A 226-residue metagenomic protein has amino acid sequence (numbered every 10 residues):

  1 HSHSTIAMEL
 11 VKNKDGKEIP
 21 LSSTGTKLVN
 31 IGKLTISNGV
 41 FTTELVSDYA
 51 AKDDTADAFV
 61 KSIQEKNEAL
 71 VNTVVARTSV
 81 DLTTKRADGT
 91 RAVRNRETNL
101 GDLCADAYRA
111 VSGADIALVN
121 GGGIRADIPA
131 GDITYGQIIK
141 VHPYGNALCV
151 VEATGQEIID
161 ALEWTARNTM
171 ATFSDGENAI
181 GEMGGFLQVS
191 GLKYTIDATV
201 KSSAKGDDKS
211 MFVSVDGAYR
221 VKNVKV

Functional and structural regions predicted by a protein language model:
H1-E65: Functional cores that coordinate and move charged inorganic groups
K12-I19, N30-I31, T35, V40-E44 (+2 more regions): Feature captures C-terminal
S47, A51-I133, I139-K140, M170: Hard-cation-handling environments
